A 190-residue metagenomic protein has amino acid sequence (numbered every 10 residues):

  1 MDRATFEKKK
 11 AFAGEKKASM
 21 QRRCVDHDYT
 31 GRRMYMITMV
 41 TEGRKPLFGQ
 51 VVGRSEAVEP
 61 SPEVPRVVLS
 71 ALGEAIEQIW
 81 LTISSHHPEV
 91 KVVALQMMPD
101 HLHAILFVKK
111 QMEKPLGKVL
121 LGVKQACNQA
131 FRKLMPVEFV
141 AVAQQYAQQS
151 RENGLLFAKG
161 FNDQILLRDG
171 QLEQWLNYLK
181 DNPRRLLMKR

Functional and structural regions predicted by a protein language model:
M1-R190: Short catalytic/metal-binding and nucleic-acid-binding patches
